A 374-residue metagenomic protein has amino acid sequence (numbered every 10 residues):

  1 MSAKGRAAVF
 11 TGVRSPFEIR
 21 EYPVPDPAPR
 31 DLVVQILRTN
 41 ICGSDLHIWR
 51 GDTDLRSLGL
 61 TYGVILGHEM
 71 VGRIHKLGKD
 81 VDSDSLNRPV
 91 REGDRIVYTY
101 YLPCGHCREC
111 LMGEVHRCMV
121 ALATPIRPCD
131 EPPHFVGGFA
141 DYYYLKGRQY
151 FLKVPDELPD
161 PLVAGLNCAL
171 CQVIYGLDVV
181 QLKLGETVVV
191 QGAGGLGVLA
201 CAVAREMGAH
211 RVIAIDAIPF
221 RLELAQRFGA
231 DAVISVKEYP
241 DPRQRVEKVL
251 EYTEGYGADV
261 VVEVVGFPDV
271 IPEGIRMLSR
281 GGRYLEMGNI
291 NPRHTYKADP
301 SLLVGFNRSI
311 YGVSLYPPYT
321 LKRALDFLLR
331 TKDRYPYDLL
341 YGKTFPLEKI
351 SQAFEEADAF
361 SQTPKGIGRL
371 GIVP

Functional and structural regions predicted by a protein language model:
M1-A3, P272-R276, P318-P374: C-terminal hydrophobic helical "lid"/dimerization subdomain of Rossmann-like NAD(P)H-dependent oxidoreductases
P23-T39, D54-R108, P155-E157: Glycine-rich beta-strand-centered segment in the early N-terminal region that forms part of a ligand/cofactor-binding
C42, L86-V90, T99-L152: Cysteine-cluster motifs in flexible loop/terminal segments that predominantly coordinate metals
V97, V262, L285: N-terminal Rossmann-like NAD(P) cofactor-binding module of classical short-chain dehydrogenase/reductase
D141-Y142, P155-Y239: Mid-domain Rossmann-like dinucleotide-binding core that forms the NAD(H)/NADP(H) cofactor-binding site
A209, Q226-R227, D231, V236 (+2 more regions): Glycine-rich phosphate-binding loop and adjacent beta-alpha segment of Rossmann(oid) nucleotide-cofactor-binding
Y239-G255: Short amphipathic alpha-helix with an adjacent loop that forms part of the alpha/beta core around
